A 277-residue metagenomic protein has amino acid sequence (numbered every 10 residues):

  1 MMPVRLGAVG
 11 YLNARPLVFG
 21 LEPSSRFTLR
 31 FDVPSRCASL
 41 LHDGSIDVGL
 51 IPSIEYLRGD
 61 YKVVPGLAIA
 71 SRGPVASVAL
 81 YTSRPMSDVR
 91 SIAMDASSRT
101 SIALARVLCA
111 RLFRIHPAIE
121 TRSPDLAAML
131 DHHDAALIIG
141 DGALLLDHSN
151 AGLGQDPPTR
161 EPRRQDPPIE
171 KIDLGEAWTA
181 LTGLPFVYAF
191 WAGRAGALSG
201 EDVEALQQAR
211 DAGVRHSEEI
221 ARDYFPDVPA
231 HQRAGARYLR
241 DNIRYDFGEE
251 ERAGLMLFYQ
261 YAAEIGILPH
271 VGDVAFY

Functional and structural regions predicted by a protein language model:
M1-Y277: Domain-level signature for soluble enzymes in the chorismate/prephenate branch of the shikimate pathway
